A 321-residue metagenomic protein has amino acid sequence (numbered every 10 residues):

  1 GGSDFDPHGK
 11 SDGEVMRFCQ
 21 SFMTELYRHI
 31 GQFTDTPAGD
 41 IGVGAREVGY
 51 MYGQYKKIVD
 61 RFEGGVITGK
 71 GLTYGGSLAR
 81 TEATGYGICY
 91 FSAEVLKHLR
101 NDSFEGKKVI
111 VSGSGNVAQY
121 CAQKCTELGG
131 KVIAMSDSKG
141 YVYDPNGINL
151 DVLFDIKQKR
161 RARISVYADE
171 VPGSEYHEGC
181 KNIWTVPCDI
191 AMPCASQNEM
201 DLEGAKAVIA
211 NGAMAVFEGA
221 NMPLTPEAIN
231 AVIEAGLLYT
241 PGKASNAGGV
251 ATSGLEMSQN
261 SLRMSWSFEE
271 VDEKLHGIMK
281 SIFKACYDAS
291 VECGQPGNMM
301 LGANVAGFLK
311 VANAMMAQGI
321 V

Functional and structural regions predicted by a protein language model:
G2-E105: Glycine/serine-rich phosphate-binding loop and adjoining beta1-alpha1 elements at the start of nucleotide-handling
H8, Q20-Q32, G53-G64, A93-N101 (+7 more regions): Generic secondary-structure signature for well-ordered alpha-helical cores
G9-K10, E14, R46-G53, L78 (+6 more regions): Short acidic, glycine/serine/threonine-rich loops at helix termini
T34-A38, F62-V66, V111, A134-D137 (+5 more regions): General beta-strand structural signal in soluble alpha/beta enzymes
G71, G76-P187: Glycine-rich phosphate/diphosphate-binding loop of Rossmann-like nucleotide-binding domains
V95-L96, I209-V321: Adenosine-phosphate binding glycine-rich loop
G140-Y239, A244: Rossmann-like adenosine-cofactor binding region
